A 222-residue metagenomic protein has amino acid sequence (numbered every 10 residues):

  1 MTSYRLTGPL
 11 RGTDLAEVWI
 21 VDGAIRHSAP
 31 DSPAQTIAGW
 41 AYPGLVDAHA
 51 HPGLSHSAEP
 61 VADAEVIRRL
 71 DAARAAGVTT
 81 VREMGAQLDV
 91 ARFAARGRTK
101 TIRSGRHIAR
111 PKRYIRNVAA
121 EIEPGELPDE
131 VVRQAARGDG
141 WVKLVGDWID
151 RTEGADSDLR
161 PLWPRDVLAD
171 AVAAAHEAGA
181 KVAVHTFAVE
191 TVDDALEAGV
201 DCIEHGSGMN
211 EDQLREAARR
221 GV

Functional and structural regions predicted by a protein language model:
M1-A34, W40-A41: N-terminal metal-binding scaffold of metallo-dependent hydrolase/deaminase domains
Y4, A29-I67, D71, T79: Replace "His-x-His-based motif
P9, G23, A38, V46-H49 (+7 more regions): Divalent metal-coordination and catalytic microenvironments
D14-E17, P60, A75: A structural detector for short beta-strand units
V18-A29, G77-M84, A183-T186, C202-H205: Short, hydrophobic beta-strand segments that form beta-sheet elements in well-ordered domains
G53-S55, Q87-A91, A109-P111, W148-T152 (+2 more regions): Active-site environment of divalent metal-dependent phosphoester hydrolases
D63-A173, V222: Divalent-metal coordination cores built from histidine and acidic residues
G154-V222: Active-site core of metal-dependent hydrolases
